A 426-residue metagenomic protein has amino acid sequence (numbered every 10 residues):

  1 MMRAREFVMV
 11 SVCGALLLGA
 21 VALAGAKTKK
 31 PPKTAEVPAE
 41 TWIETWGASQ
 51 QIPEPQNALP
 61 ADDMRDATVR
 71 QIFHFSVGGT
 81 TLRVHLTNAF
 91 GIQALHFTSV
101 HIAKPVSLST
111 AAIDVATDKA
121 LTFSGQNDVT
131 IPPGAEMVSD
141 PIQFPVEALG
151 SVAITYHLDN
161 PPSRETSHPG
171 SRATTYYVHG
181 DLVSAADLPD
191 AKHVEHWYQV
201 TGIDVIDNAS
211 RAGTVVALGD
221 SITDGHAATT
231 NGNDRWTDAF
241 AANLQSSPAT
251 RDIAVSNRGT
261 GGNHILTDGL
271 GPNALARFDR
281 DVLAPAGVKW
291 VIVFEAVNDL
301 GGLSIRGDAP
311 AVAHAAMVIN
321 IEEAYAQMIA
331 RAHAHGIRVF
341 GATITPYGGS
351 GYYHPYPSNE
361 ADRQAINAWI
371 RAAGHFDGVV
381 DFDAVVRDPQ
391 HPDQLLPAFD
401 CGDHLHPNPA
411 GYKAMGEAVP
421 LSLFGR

Functional and structural regions predicted by a protein language model:
R3, V12, L23-L218, A228-N231 (+2 more regions): N-terminal secretory targeting modules
M9-L18: Hydrophobic helical h-region of N-terminal Sec-dependent signal peptides in bacterial secretory/periplasmic proteins
T68, T237-L244, L270-A286, E323-Q327: Alpha-helical scaffolding within the catalytic cores of extracellular/periplasmic polymer-degrading hydrolases
R83, T214-G219, T223, I253-G259 (+5 more regions): Structural recognition of the beta-strand scaffold that forms the well-ordered cores of secreted hydrolase catalytic
F90, N160-P161, S221-G225, T260-I265 (+4 more regions): Solvent-exposed loop/turn segments at secondary-structure junctions within structured extracellular/periplasmic domains
G225-D238: Glycine- and acidic-residue-enriched helix-capping/strand-helix junction motifs
A228, T260-I319: Oxyanion-hole/transition-state-stabilizing segment in secreted/luminal serine hydrolases and related acyltransferases
L275, G301-L303, I344-R426: Catalytic His-Asp segment of secreted/periplasmic serine-dependent ester chemistry enzymes
